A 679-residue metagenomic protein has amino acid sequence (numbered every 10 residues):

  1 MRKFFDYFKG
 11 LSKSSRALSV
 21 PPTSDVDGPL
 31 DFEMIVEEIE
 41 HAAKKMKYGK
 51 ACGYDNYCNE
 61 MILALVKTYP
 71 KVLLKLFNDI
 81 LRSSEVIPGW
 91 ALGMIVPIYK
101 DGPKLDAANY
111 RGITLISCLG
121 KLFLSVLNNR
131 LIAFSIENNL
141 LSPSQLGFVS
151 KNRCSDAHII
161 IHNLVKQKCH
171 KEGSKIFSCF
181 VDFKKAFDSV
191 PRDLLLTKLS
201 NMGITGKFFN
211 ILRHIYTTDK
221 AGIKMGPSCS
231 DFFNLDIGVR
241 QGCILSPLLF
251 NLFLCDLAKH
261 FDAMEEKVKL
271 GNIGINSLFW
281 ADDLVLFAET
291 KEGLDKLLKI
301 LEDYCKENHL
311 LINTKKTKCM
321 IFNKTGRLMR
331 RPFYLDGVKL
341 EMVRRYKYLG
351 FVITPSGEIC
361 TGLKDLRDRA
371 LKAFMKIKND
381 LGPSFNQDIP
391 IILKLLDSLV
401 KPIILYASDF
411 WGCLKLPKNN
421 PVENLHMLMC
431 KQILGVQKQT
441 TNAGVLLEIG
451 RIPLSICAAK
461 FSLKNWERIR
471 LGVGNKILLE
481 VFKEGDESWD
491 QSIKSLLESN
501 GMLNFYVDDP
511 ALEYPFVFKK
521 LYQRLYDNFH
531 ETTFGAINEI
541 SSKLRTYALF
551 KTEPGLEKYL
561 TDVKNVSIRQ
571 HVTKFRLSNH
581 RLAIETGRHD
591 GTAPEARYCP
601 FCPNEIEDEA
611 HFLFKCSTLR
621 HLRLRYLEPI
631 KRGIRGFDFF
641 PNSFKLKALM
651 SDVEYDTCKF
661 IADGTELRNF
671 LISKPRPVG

Functional and structural regions predicted by a protein language model:
M1-N109, L122, E289, K347 (+3 more regions): Surface-exposed loop/turn segments and immediately adjacent short secondary-structure elements within folded domains
S12-H41, E85, A91-M94, A133-S189 (+5 more regions): Active-site-proximal segment of RNA-dependent polymerases
P29, P227, L311-R344: Short, conserved micro-motifs composed of acidic
Y48-Y57, L105-L115, D156-S200, H611: Conserved catalytic palm subdomain of right-hand nucleotidyl-transferase polymerases, strongest for RNA-directed enzymes
R130, V149, A281-D282, N313-K318 (+3 more regions): Non-catalytic, peripheral interaction segments enriched in hydrophobic/basic residues
F183-A281, L286-L297: Conserved polymerase palm-domain catalytic core
S384, I537-G679: Family-specific functional microsites
L399, P421-H426, Q437-A583, G679: Extended C-terminal regions of large enzymes
